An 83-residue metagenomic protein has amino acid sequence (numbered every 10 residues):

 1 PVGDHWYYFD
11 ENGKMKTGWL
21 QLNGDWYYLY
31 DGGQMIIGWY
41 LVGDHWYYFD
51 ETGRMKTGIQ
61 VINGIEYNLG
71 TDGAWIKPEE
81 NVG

Functional and structural regions predicted by a protein language model:
P1-G83: Extracellular adhesion/carbohydrate-binding repeat motifs centered on closely spaced tryptophans
